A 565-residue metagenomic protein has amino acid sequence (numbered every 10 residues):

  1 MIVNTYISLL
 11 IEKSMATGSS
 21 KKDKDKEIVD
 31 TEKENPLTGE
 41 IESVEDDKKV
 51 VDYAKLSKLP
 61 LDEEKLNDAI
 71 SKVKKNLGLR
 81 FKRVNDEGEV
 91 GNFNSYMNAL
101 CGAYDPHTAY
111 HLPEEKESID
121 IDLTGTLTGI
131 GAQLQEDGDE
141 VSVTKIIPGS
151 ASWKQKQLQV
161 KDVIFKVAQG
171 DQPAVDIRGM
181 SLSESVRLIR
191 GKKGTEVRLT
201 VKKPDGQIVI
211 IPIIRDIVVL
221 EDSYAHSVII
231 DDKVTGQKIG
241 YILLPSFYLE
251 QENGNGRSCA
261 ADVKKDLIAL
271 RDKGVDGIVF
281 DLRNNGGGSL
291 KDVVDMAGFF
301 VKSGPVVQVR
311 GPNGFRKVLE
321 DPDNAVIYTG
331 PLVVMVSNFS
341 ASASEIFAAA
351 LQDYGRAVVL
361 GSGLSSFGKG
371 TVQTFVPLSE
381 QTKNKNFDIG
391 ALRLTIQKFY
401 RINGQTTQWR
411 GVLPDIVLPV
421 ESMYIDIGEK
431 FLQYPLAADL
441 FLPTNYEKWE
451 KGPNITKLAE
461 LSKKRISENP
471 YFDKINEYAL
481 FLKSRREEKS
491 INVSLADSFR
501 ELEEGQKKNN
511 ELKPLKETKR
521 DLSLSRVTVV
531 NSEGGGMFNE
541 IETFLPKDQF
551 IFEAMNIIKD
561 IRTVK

Functional and structural regions predicted by a protein language model:
M1, M15, S19-E27, E32 (+5 more regions): Conserved functional hotspot residues or short segments at active or partner-binding sites across diverse domains
I2-K21, V50-D62, K72-V73, V167 (+3 more regions): Well-structured core secondary-structure elements of compact alpha/beta domains
D62-L127, Y400: Long insertion/accessory domains within large nucleic-acid-processing enzymes
K75-D86, K317-D321, K369-V372, I396-K398 (+2 more regions): Conserved phosphate-chemistry cores used by DNA topoisomerases
N85, E89, T108-L127, L134-E136 (+7 more regions): Cleft-lining beta-strand/loop regions that shape enzyme active-site pockets
K161: Conserved catalytic motifs of ABC-family nucleotide-binding domains
A343, G355, S362, S366-I427: Polar, glycine-rich mid-to-C-terminal structural blocks that act as macromolecule-binding/assembly scaffolds
